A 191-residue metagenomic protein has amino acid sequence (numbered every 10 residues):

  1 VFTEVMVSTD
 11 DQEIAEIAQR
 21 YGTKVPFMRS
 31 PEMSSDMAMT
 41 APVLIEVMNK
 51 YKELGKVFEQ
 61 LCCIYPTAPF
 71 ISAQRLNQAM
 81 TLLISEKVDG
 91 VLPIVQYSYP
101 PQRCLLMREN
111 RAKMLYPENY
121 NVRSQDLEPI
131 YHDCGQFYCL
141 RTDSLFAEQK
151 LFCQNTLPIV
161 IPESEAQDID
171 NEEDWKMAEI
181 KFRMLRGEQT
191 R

Functional and structural regions predicted by a protein language model:
V1, Y21-T23, R108: Short, structured coil segments at secondary-structure junctions
F2, K56-F58, S85-V88: Short, high-confidence coil segments that cap the C-terminus of an alpha-helix and link into the following beta-strand
F2-M6, D89, S164-E165: Short active-site oxyanion
M6, Q12-Q60, F70-Q78: Short phosphate-binding loop-to-helix
S8-T9, C139, I169: Short beta-strand scaffold positions
T40-P42, P69-N155, V160: Conserved core of the sugar-phosphate nucleotidyltransferase
I159-V160, S164-R191: Hydrophobic helical membrane-anchoring modules
